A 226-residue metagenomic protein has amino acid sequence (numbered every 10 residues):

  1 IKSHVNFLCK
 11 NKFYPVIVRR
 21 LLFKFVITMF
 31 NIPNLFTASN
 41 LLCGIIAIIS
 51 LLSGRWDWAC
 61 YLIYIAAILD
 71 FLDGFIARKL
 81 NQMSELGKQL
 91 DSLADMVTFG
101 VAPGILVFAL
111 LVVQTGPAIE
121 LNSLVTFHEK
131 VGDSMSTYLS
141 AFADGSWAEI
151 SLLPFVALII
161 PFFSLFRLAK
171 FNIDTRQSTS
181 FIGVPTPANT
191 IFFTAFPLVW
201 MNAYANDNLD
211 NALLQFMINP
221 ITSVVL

Functional and structural regions predicted by a protein language model:
I1, F7, F13, I17-F25 (+1 more regions): C-terminal membrane-associated helical module and adjoining short loops/tails
N6-F71: Topogenic membrane-insertion module of multi-pass membrane proteins
F23-L41, I76-M96, L168-A188: Interhelical loop and helix-boundary elements at the membrane-water interface of polytopic inner-membrane proteins
F25-L35, R55-W58, L80-L90, G145-F155 (+2 more regions): Membrane-interfacial loop-to-transmembrane-helix junctions in polytopic alpha-helical membrane proteins
L35-T37, K79-A169: Multi-pass membrane catalytic core of lipid/isoprenoid biosynthesis enzymes
N40-G44, D95-P103, T186-N202: Core segments of transmembrane alpha-helices that mediate helix-helix packing or line hydrophobic substrate/ligand
G44-L51, I105-A109, S164-K170, F193-P197 (+1 more regions): Structural signal for membrane-spanning alpha-helices in multi-pass inner-membrane proteins, emphasizing helix cores
C60-I68, I150-I160, I218-V225: Structural signature of hydrophobic alpha-helical transmembrane segments
